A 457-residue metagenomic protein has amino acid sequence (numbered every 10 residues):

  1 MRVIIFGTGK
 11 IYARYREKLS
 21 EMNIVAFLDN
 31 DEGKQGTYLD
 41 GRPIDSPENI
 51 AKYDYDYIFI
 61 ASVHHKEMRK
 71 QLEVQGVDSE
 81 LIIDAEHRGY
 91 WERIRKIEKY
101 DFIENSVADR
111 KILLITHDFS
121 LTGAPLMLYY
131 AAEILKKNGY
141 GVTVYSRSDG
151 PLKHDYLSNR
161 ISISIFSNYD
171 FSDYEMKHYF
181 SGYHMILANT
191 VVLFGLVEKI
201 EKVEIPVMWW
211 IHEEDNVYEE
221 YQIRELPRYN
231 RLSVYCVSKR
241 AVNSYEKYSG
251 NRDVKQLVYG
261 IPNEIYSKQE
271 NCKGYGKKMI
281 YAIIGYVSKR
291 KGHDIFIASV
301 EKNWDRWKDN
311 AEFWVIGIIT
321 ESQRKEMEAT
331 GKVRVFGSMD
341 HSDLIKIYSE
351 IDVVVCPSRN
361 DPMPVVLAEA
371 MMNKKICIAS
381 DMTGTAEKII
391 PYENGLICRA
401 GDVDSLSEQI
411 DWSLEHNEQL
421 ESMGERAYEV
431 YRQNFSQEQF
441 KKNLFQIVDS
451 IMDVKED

Functional and structural regions predicted by a protein language model:
W91-I103, E220-Y221, N243-K247, G260-K277: Acidic anion/phosphate-binding donor-loop and adjacent secondary structure in glycosyltransferase catalytic cores
K111-I115, K273-K291, I297-E301: Conserved donor-binding/catalytic core segment of Leloir-type glycosyltransferases
F180, M339, K346-I351: Short alpha-helical donor nucleotide-sugar binding micro-motif in glycosyltransferases
Q323-S342: Nucleotide-activated donor-binding/catalytic signature segment of Leloir-type glycosyltransferases, i.e., the conserved
R359: Aromatic "clamp/platform" in nucleotide-sugar-dependent glycosyltransferases that forms part of the donor/acceptor
I376-A379: Short hydrophobic beta-strand element within catalytic cores of glycosyltransferases and related nucleotide-activated
P391-Y392, L396-V403, W412-N417: Conserved acidic donor-binding segment of nucleotide-sugar-dependent glycosyltransferases
S405, W412, Q419-N434, F440-Q446: A short, well-ordered alpha-helix in the C-terminal region of glycosyltransferases
